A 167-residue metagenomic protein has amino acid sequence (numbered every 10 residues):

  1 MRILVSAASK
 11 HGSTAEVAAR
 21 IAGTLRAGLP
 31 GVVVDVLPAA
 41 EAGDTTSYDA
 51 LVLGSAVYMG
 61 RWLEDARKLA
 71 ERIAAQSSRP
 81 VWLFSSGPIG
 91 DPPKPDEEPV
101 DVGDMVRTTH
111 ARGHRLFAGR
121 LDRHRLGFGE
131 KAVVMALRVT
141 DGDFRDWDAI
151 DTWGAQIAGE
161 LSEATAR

Functional and structural regions predicted by a protein language model:
M1-A7, A39, A158, S162: Glycine/serine-rich loop-strand microenvironments at binding/catalytic pocket rims
R2-L29: N-terminal beta1-alpha1 ligand-phosphate binding loop
S6, L37-A39, F84, F117: Conserved beta-strand termini and adjacent loop/short-helix elements that scaffold enzyme active sites in alpha/beta
A8-H11, A39-A42, A56, G60: Short, surface-exposed acidic/glycine-rich loop or hinge patches that mediate macromolecular interfaces
E16, T24, G28, V32 (+2 more regions): FMN-binding flavodoxin-like domain, especially the glycine-rich phosphate-binding loop
G28-A42: A short beta-strand-loop structural module common to alpha/beta enzyme folds
